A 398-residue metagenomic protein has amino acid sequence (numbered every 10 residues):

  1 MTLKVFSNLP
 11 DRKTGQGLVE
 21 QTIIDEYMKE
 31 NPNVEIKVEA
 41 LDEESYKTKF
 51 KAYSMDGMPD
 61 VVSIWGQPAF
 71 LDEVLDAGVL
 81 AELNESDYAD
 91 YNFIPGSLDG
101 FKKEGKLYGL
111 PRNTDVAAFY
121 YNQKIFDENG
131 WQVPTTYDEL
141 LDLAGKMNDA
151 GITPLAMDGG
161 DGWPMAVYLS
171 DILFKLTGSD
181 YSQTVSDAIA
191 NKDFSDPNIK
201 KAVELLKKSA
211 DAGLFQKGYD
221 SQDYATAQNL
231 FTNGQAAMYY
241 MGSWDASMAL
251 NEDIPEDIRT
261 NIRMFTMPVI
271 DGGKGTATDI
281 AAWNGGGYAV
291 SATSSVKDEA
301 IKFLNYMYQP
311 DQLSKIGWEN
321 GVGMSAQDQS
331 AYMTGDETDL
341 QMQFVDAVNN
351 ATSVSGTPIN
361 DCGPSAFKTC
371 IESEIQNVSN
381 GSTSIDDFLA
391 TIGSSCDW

Functional and structural regions predicted by a protein language model:
M1-F70, V74, K315, S373 (+2 more regions): Conserved N-terminal structural module of periplasmic/extracytoplasmic solute-binding proteins
F6-P10, I23-I24, M28, E73 (+1 more regions): Extracytoplasmic/periplasmic substrate-binding proteins
Y53, D60, D90-I125, T153-M157 (+2 more regions): A structural signal for short loop-to-beta-strand junctions that line the ligand-binding cleft of periplasmic/secreted
G66-A118, Q132, L141, V167-S170 (+2 more regions): Hinge/lid segment of periplasmic solute-binding proteins
A81-F93, L176-K201, E252-D257, V269-D279 (+2 more regions): Short, solvent-exposed loop/beta-turn-alpha elements that line the ligand-binding surface or hinge of extracytoplasmic
K102, A282, N320-S330, L340-C396: C-terminal capping/gating helix-and-loop segments adjacent to ligand/active sites or protein-protein/ligand interfaces
Y108-P111, A117, L141-N191: Extracytoplasmic/periplasmic solute-binding protein
K146, D187-Y219: Glycine-centered hinge/linker elements that transmit conformational signals in sensory and ligand-binding systems
